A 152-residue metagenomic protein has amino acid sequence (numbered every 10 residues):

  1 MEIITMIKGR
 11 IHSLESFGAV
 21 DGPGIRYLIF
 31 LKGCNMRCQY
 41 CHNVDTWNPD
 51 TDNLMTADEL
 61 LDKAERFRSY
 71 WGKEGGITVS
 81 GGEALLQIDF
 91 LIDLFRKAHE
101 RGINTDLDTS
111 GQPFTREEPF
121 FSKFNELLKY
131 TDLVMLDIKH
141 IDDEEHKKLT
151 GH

Functional and structural regions predicted by a protein language model:
M1-F30, M36-N53, R66-K73: N-terminal [4Fe-4S]-dependent radical SAM core
G33-C34, E117: Short loop segments at secondary-structure junctions
D52-D62: Short cysteine/histidine-rich metal-coordination sites, predominantly Zn2+-binding motifs
D62-F67, K73-G76, G81, L85-H152: Conserved AdoMet/S-adenosylmethionine-binding subsite of the radical SAM
